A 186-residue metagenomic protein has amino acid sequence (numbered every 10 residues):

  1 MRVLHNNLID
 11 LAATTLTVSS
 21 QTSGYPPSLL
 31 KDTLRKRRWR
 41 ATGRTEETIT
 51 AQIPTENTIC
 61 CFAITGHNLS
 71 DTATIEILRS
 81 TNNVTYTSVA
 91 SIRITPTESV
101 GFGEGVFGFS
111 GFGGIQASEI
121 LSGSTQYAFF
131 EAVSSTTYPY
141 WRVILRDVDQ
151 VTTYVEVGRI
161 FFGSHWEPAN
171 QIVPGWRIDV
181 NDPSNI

Functional and structural regions predicted by a protein language model:
M1-P54, G108-F112, N170-I186: Disordered, acidic Ser/Thr/Pro-rich linker "stalks" and the adjacent N-terminal cap of the next globular domain
T48-N57, A90-I160: Beta-sandwich interaction modules
N57-L69: A short beta-strand element within beta-rich, extracytoplasmic domains of secreted/secretory-pathway proteins
G66-A73, D149-V151: Extended, low-complexity, turn-rich repeat/linker tracts enriched in Gly/Pro/Ser/Thr and Asp/Glu that occur
I75-I77: Short beta-strand elements bearing conserved aromatic residues within extracellular beta-rich modules
Y86-T87: Tryptophan-centered short beta-strand motifs
L145-I186: Long, positively charged binding patches that form subdomain-scale interaction surfaces for polyanionic ligands
